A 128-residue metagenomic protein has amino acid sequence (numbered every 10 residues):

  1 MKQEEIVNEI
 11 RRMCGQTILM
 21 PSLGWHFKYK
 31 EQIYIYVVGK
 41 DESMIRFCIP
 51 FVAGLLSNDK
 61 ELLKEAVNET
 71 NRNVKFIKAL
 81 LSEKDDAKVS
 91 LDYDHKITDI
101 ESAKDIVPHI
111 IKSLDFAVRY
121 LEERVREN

Functional and structural regions predicted by a protein language model:
M1-Y36, R72-S82: Charge-rich, low-complexity N-terminal segments
Q3, V7, L56-L63, A103 (+1 more regions): Generic alpha-helical secondary structure
P21-Y29, I45-F47, V89-L91: Generic recognition of long tandem-repeat/solenoid scaffolds
E31, F51-A53, H95-I97: Non-catalytic surface loops within mature trypsin-like serine protease
I35-G54: A short acidic-to-branched-hydrophobic micro-motif
C48-D92: Short, internal acidic amphipathic alpha-helical interface segments that mediate docking to partner proteins
L63-V74, D94-H95, D99-N128: Ampiphathic alpha-helical segments that act as solvent-exposed interaction surfaces
